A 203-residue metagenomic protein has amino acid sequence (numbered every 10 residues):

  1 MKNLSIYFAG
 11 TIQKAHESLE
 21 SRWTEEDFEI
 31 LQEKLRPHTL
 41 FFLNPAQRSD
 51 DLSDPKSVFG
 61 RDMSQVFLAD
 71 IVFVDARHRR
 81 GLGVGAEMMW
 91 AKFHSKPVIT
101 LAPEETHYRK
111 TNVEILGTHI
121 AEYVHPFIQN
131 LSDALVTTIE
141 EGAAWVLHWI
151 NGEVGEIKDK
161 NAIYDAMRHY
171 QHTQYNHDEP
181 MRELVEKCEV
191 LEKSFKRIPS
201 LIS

Functional and structural regions predicted by a protein language model:
M1-S203: Conserved catalytic or regulatory cores that recognize and/or transform ribose-phosphate-containing ligands
